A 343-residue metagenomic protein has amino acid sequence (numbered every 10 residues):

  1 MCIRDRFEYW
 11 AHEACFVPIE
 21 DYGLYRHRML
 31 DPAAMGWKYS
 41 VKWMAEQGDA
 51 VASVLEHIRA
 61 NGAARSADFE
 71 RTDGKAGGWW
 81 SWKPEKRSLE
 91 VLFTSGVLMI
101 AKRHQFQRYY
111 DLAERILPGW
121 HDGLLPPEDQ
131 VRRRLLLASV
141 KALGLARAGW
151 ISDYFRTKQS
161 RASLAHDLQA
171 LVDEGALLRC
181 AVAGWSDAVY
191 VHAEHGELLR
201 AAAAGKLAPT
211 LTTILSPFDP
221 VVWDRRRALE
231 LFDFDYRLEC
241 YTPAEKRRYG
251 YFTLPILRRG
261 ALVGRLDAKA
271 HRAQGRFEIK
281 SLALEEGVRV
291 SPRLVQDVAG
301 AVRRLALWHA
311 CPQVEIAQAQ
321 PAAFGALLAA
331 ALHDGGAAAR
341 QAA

Functional and structural regions predicted by a protein language model:
R4-A343: Long, charged, low-complexity, helical-prone intrinsically disordered regions
